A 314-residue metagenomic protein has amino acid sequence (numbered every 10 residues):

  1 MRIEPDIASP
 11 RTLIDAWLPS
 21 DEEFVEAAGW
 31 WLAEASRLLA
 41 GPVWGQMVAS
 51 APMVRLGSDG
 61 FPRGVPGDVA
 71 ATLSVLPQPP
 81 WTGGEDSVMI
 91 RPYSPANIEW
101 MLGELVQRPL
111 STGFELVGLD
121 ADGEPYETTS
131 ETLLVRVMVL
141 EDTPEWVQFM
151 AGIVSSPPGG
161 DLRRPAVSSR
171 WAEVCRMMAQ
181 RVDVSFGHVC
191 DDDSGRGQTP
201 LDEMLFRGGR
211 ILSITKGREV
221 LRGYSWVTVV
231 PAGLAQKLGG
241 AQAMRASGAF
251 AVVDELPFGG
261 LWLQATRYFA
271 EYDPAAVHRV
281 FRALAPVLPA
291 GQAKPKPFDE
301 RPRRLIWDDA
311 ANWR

Functional and structural regions predicted by a protein language model:
M1-V65, R196-R314: C-terminal interaction module
A8-A16, D142-G159: Short, hydrophobic beta-strand segments
A70-I153, C190-D273: Aromatic/basic-lined ligand-recognition segments that form π-stacking hydrophobic pockets flanked by Lys/Arg to engage
G159-V167: A short acidic/glycine-rich loop-to-helix N-cap element
S169-V182: Long, well-ordered alpha-helical scaffolding segments within enzyme catalytic domains, especially pronounced
A179-G195: Acidic, metal/cofactor-coordinating or nucleic-acid-engaging core segments within structured domains
